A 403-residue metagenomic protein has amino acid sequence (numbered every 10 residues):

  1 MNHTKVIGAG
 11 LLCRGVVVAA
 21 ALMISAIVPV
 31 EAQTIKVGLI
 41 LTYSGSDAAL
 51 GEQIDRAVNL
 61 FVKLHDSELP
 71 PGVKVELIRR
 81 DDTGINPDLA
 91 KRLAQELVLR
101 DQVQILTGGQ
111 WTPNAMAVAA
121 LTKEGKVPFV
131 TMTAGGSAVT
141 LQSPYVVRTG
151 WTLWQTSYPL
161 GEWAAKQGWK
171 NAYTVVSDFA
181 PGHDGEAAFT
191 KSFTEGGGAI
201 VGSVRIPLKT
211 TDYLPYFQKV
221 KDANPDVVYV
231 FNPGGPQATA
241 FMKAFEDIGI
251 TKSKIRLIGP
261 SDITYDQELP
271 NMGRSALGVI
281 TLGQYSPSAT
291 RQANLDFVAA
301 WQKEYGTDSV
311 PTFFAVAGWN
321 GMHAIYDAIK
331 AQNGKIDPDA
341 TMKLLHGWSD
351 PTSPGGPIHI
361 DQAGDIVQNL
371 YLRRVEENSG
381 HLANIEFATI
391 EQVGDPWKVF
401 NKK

Functional and structural regions predicted by a protein language model:
N2-V6, G15, A32-K403: Extracytosolic ligand-binding ectodomains
A9-G10: Intrinsic, low-complexity polybasic segments
C13-A26: Bacterial N-terminal signal peptides
